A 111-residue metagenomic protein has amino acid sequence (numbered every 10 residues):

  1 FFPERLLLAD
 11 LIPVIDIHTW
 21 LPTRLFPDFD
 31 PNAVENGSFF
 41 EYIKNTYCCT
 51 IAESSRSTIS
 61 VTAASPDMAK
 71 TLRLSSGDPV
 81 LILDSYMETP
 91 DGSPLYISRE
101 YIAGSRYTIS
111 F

Functional and structural regions predicted by a protein language model:
F1-F111: C-terminal all-alpha effector/ligand-binding and dimerization domain of prokaryotic HTH-type transcriptional repressors
